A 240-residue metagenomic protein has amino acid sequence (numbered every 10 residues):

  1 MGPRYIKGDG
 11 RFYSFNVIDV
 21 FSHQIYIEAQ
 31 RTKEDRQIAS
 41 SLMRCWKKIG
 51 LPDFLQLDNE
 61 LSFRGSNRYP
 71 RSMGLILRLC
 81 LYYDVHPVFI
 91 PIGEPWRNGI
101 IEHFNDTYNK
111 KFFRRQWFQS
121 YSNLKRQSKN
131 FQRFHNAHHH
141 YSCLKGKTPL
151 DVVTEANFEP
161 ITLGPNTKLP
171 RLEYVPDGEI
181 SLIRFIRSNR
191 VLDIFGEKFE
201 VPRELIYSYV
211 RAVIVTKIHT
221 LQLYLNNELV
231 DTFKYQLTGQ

Functional and structural regions predicted by a protein language model:
M1-S14, V20-K125, K129, R133-N136 (+1 more regions): RNase H-like DDE/DDD metal-dependent nuclease/strand-transfer catalytic core used by mobile genetic elements
D19-V20, Y224: Short, acidic, Ser/Thr-enriched surface-loop or helix-capping motifs
N136-Q240: C-terminal, beta-rich DNA-binding module of retroviral/retroelements integrases
